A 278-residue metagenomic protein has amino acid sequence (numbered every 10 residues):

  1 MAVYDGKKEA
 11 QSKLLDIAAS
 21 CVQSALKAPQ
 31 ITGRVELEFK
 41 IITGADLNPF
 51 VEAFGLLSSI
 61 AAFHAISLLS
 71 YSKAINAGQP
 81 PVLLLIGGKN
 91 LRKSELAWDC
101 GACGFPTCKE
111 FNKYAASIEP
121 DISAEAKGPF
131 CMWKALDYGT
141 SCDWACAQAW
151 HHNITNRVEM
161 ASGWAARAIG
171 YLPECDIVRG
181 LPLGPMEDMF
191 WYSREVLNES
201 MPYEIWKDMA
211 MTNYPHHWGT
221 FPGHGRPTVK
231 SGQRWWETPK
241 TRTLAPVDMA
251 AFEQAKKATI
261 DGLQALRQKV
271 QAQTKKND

Functional and structural regions predicted by a protein language model:
M1-D278: Acidic, surface-exposed loops and disordered segments
